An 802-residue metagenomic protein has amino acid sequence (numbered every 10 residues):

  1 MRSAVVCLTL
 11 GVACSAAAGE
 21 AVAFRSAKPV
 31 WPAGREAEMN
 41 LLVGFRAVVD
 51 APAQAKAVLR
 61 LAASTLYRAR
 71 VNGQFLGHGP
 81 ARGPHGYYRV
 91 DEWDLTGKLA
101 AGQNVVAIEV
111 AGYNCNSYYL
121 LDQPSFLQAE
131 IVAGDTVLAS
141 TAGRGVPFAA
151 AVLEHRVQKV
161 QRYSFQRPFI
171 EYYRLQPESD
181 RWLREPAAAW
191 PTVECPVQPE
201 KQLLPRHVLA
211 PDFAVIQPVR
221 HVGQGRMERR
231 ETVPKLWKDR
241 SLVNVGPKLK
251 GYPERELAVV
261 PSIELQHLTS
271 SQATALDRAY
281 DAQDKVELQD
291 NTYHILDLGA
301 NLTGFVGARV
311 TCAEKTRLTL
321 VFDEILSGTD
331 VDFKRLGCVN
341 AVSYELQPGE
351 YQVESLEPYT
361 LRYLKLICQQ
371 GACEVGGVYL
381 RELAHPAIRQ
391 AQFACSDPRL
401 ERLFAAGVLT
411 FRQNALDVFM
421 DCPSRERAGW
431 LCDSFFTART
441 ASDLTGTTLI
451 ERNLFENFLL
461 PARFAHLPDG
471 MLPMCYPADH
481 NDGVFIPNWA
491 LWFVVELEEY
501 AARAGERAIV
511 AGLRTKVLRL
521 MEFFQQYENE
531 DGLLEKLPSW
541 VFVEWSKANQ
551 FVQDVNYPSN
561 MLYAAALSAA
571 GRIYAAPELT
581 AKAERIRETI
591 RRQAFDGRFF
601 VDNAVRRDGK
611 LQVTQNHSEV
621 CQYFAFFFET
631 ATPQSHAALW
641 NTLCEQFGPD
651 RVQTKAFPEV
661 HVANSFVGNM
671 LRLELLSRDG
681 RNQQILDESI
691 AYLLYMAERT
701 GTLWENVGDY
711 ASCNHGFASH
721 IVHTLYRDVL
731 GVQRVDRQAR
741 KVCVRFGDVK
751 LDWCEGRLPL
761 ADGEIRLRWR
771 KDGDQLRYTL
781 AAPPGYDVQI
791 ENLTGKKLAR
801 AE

Functional and structural regions predicted by a protein language model:
A4-A13: Bacterial N-terminal signal peptides
V12, R335-G337, C422, F657-P658 (+1 more regions): Short, flexible segments with low predicted structural confidence
C14-A18: Sec/Tat signal peptide C-region and signal peptidase I cleavage site
G19-S424, D433, L449-R452, P468 (+5 more regions): Extracellular/oxidizing-compartment recognition motifs
F75, T136-V137, L611, E764 (+1 more regions): Short, solvent-exposed loop/turn motifs
R362-Y363, Y786-E791, G795-E802: C-terminal beta-strand-rich structural cap/linker in extracellular carbohydrate-active enzymes
G429-T779, P784-T794: Active-site core of glycosidic bond-cleaving carbohydrate-active enzymes
